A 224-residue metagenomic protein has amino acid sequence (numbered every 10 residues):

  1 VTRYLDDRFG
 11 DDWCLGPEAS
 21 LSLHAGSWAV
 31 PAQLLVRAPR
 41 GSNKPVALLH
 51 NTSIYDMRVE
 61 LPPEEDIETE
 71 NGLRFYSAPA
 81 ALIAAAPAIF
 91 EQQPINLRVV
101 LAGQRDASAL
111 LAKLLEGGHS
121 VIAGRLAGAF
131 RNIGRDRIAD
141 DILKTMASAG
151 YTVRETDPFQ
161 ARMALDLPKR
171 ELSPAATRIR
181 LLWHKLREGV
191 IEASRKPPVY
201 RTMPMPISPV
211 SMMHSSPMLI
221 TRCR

Functional and structural regions predicted by a protein language model:
V1, F9-S27, P31-A38: Active-site nucleotide-donor binding segment shared across nucleotidyl transfer reactions
V1-D12, L49-S53, I122: Short beta-edge/loop segments at beta->alpha junctions of small alpha/beta modules that act as binding/recognition
T2-Y4, L21, P39-G41, V59-E68: Short acidic (Asp/Glu) patches
H24, V30-A32, R37-V59: Acidic, glycine- and histidine-enriched catalytic cores of nucleic acid- and nucleotide-handling enzymes, centered on
P63-L181, K185-G189, Y200-P209: Hydrophobic alpha-helical interaction segments
M205-M212, R222-R224: Extended accessory regions or peripheral subdomains of proteins
L219: Conserved hydrophobic/aromatic pocket- or pore-lining residues that grip, position, or stack substrates in active sites
